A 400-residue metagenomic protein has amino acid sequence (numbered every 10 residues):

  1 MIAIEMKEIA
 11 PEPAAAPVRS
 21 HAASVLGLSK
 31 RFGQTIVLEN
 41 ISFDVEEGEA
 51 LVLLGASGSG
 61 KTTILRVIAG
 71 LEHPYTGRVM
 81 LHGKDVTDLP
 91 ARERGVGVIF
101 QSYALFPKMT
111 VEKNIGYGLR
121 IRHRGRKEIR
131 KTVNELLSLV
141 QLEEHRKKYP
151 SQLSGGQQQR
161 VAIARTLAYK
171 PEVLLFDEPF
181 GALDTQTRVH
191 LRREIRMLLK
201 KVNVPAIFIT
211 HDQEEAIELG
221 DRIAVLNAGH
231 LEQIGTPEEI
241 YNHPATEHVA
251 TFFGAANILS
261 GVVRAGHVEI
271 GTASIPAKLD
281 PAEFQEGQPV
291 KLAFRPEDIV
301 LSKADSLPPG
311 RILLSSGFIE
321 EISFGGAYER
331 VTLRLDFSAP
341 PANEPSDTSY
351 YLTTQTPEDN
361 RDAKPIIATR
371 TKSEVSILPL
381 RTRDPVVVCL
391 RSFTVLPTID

Functional and structural regions predicted by a protein language model:
I2-A10, T272-S323, A327, D362-P365 (+1 more regions): Glycine/charge-rich catalytic "coupling/switch" loops of P-loop NTPases
A50, A91-H248: ABC ATPase nucleotide-binding domains
L54-A56: The feature captures the beta-strand-to-loop junction immediately N-terminal to the Walker
T62-L65, V161: ABC ATPase nucleotide-binding domain helices that frame the ATP-binding cleft
A69: Helix-to-loop junction immediately C-terminal to a conserved catalytic motif
G77-D85: Conserved ABC transporter NBD signature motif
